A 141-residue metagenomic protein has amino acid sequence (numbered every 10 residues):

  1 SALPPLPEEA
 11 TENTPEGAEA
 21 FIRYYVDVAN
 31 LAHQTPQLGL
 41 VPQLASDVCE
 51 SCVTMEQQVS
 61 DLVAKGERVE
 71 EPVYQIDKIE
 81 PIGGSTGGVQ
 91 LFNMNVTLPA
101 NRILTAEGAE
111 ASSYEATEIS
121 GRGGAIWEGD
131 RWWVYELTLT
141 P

Functional and structural regions predicted by a protein language model:
S1-E67: Core segments of small alpha/beta cavity-forming domains
P7-A10, Q75, G84: A generic alpha-helix propensity feature with a strong bias for hydrophobic helices
V28-A29, K78, R102: Generic alpha-helical secondary structure signal
Q58-D61, R68-E70, G88, G108-A111: Short, charged/polar low-complexity linear motifs in solvent-exposed/disordered segments
A64-P81: A short, amphipathic edge element
G83-P141: Exposed beta-sheet edge and beta->alpha loop/turn motif
